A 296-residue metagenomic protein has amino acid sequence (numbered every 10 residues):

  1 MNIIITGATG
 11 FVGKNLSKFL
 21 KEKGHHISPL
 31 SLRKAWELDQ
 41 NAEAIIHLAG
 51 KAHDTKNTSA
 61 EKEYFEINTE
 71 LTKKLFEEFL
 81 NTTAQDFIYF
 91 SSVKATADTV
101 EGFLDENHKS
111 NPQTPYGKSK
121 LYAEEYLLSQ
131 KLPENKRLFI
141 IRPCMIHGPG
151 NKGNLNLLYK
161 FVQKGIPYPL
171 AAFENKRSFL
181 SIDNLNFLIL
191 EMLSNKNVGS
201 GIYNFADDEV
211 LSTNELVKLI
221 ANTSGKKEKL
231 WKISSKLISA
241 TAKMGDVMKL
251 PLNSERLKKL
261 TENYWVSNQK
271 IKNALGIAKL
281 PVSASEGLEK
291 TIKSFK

Functional and structural regions predicted by a protein language model:
I3-E22: N-terminal Rossmann NAD(P)H-binding glycine-rich loop of SDR-like oxidoreductase domains
W36-N81, A95-D98: NAD(P)H-binding glycine-rich loop region in Rossmannoid oxidoreductase-like domains and their noncatalytic homologs
E66, E70-L71, V100-H147, N151 (+1 more regions): Catalytic helix-loop patch of NAD(P)-dependent Rossmann-fold dehydrogenases
K73-P115: Conserved Rossmann-fold NAD(P)-dependent oxidoreductase catalytic core, especially the SDR/UDP-sugar
N151-L157, A171-S194, S200-N204: Substrate-positioning beta->alpha
I182, K218, A240-A278: Conserved C-terminal active-site "lid" loop/helix of NAD(P)H-dependent oxidoreductases that clamps the redox cofactor
N195-L252, L288-I292, K296: Mid/C-terminal beta-alpha module of Rossmann-like enzyme folds, strongest in SDR-family dehydrogenases/epimerases
K272, A278-K296: Amphipathic terminal alpha-helices
